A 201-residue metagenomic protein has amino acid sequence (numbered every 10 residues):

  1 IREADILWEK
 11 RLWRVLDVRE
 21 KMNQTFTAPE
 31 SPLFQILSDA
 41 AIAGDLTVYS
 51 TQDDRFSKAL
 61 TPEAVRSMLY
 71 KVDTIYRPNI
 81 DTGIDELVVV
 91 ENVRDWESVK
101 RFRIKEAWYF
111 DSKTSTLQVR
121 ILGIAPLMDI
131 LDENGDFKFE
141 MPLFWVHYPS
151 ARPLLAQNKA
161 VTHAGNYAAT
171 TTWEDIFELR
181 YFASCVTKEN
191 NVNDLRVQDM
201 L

Functional and structural regions predicted by a protein language model:
I1-K113, L131, S150-L201: A domain-level signal for the mature, folded cores of soluble proteins
D85-L87, E140-L143: Tryptophan-centered short beta-strand motifs
E97-V99, V119-I121, M141-L143: Extracytoplasmic
S115-L117: Edge/loop elements at the starts and ends of beta-strands within beta-rich repeat scaffolds
L127: Active-site-proximal beta-strand/loop segments in catalytic clefts of secreted hydrolases
I130-F137: Short, cysteine-centered beta-strand-loop-beta hairpins and adjacent loop/turn segments enriched in charged/polar
